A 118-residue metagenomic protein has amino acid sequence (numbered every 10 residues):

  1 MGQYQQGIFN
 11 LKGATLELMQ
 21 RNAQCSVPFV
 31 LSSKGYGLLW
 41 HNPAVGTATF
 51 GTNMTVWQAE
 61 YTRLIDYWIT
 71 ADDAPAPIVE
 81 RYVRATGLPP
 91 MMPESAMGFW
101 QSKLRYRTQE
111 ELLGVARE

Functional and structural regions predicted by a protein language model:
M1-A96, K103-R105, A116-E118: Catalytic and substrate-binding clefts that recognize carbohydrates or anionic sugar/phosphate headgroups
T108, L112: Aromatic/hydrophobic pocket-lining residues that form the small-molecule binding cavity in soluble enzyme cores
